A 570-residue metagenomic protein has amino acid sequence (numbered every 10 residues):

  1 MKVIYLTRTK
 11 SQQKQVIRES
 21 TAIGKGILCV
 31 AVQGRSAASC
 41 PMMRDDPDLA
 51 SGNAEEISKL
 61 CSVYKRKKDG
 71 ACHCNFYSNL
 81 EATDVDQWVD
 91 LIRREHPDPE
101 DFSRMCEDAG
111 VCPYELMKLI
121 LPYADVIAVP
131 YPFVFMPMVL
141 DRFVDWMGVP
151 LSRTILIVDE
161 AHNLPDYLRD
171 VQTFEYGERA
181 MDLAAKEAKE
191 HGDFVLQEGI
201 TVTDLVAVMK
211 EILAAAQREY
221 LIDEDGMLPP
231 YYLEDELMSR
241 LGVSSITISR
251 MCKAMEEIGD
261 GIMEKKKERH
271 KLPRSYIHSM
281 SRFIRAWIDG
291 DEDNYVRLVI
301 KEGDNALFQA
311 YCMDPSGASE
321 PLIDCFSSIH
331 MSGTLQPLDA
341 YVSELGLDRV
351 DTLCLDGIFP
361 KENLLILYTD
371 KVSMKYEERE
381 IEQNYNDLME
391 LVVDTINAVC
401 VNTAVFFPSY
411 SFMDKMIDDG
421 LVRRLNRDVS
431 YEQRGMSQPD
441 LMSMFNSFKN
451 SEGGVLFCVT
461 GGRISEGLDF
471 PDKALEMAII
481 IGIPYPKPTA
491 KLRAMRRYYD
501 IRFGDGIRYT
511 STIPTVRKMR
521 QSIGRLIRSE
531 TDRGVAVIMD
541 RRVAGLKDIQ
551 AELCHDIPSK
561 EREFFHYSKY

Functional and structural regions predicted by a protein language model:
K2-T21, V30-M42: Conserved Walker A/P-loop ATP-binding site and its immediately adjacent core in helicase/helicase-like ATPase domains
V3-T7, I127-P130, I155-V158, S327-M331 (+1 more regions): Structural recognition of the conserved hydrophobic beta-strand(s) that form the central parallel beta-sheet of P-loop
G26-A109, I120-D125, M138-I155, E160-V422: Conserved coupling segment at the C-terminus of the helicase ATP-binding
P132-F133, H162: Catalytic acidic motif of RecA-like/P-loop NTPases
L307-M331, L347, E476, I480 (+2 more regions): Amphipathic alpha-helical/coiled-coil segments positioned at domain termini
D370-E382, R434-R542: Conserved RecA-like P-loop NTPase helicase motor core
A404, Y410-M413, R528-Y570: Long, largely alpha-helical accessory region at the distal end of helicase-like NTP-driven motors
S411-P439, P488: Conserved, charged catalytic cores of large soluble enzymes
